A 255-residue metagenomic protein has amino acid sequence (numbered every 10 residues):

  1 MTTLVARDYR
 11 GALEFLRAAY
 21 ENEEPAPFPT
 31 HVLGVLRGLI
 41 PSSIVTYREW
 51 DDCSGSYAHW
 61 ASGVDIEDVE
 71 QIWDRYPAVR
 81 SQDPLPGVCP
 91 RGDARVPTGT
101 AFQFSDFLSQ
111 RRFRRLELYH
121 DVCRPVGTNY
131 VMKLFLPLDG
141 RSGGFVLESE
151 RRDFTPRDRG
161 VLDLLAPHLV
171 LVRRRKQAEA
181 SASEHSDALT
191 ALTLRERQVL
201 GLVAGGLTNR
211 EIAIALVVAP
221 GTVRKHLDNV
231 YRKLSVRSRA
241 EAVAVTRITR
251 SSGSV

Functional and structural regions predicted by a protein language model:
M1-R10: Short, low-complexity N-terminal regulatory "tails/caps" that precede and couple sensory modules
L4, E14-R157, P167, R175: Regulatory input/activation interfaces that engage signals or partners
E14, R197-Q198, E241: Pre-recognition alpha-helix immediately N-terminal to the DNA-recognition helix within helix-turn-helix or winged-helix
V161-A180, N209: Signal-transmission/dimerization alpha-helices at domain junctions
Q177-Q198, V255: Regulatory hinge/linker segments at domain boundaries that couple sensory/effector modules to output domains
S186-L189, Y231-V255: Basic, Lys/Arg-enriched C-terminal extension of HTH/homeodomain DNA-binding domains
L200-A204, V243: Hydrophobic residues on short alpha-helical segments
G206-E241: Recognition helix of helix-turn-helix DNA-binding domains
